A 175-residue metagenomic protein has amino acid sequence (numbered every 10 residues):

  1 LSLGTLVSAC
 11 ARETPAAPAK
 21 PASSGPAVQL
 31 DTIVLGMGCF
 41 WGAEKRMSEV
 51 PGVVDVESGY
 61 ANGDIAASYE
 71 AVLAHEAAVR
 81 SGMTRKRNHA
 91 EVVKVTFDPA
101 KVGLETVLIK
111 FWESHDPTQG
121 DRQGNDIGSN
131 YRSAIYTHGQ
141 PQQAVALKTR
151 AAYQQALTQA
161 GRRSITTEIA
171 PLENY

Functional and structural regions predicted by a protein language model:
L1-L6: Sec-dependent bacterial lipoprotein signal peptides
V7-Y175: Flexible coil/turn and secondary-structure edge motifs
